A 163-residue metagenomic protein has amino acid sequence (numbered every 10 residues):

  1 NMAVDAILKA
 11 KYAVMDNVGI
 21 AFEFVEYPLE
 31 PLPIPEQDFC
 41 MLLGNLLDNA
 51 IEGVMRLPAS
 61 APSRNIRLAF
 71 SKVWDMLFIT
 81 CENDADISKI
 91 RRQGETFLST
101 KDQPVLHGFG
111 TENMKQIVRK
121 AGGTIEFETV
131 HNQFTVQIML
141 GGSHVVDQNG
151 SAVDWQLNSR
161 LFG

Functional and structural regions predicted by a protein language model:
N1-V18: Short beta-to-alpha transition helix within the HATPase_c
F22-L43, A61: Conserved short strand/loop->alpha-helix "switch" segment adjacent to the catalytic nucleotide/phosphoryl-transfer site
L46, A50: Hydrophobic residues in the alpha-helical elements that line and stabilize the ATP-binding pocket of the HATPase_c
E52-K72: ATP-lid-like helix-loop hinge signature
D75-G108, N149-F162: Glycine-rich/acidic phosphate-handling loop/turn and adjacent ATP-lid/helix of nucleotide-binding kinase/ATPase domains
I87, V130-Q137: Glycine-rich nucleotide-binding loop
